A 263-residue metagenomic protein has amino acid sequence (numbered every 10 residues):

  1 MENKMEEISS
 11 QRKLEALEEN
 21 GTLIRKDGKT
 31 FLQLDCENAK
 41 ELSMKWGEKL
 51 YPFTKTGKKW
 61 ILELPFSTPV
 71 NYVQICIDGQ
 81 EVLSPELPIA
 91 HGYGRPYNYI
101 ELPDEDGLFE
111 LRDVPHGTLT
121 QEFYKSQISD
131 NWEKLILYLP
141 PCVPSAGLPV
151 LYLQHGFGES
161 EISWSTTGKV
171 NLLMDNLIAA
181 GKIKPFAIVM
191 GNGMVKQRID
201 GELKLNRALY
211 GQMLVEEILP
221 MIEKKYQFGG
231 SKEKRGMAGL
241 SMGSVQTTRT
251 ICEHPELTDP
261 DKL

Functional and structural regions predicted by a protein language model:
E2-L50, K55-L263: Non-catalytic cap/lid and distal C-terminal segments of serine-dependent acyl enzymes
